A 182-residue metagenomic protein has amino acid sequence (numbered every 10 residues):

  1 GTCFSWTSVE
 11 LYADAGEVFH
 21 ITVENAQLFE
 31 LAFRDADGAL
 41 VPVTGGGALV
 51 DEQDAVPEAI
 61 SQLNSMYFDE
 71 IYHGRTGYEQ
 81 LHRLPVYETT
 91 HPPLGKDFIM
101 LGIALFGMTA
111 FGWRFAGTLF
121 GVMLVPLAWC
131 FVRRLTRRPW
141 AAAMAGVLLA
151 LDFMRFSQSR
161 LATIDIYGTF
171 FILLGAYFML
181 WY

Functional and structural regions predicted by a protein language model:
T2-A36: Beta-sandwich interaction modules
V43-V56, Q62-G74, V86-F98, M108-F111: Extracytoplasmic catalytic/substrate-binding loops of multi-pass membrane glycan-assembly enzymes
I103, G107, W129-R137, L180: Membrane-water interface at transmembrane helix exits
F111, F115-T136, L174: Transmembrane-helix motifs of polytopic, lipid-linked glycan transferases
W113, G117, M154-Y167: Short acidic/glycine- and proline-prone juxtamembrane loop motifs at membrane-interface regions of multi-pass membrane
A128-L151, F170: Transmembrane-helix signature of polytopic, membrane-embedded enzymes that assemble or transfer cell-envelope glycans
G175-Y182: Membrane-interface transmembrane helices that cradle and orient dolichyl/undecaprenyl
